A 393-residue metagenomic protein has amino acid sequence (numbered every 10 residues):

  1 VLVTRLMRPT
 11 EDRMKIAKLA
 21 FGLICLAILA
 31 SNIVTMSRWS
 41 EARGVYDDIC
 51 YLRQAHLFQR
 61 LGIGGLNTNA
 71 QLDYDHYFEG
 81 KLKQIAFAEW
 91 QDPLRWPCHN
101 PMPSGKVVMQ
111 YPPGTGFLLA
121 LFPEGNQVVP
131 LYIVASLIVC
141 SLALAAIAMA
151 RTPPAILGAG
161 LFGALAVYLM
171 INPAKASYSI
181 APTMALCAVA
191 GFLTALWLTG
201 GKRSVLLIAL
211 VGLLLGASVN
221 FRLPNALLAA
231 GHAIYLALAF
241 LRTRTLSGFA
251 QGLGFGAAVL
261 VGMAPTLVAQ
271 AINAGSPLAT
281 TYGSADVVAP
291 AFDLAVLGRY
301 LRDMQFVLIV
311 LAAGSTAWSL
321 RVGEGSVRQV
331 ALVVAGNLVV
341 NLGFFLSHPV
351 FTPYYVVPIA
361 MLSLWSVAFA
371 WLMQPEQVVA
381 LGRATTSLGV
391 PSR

Functional and structural regions predicted by a protein language model:
L2-R5, S136-I147, L236-R242, Q305-R328 (+2 more regions): Hydrophobic, aromatic-rich transmembrane alpha-helices and their immediate juxtamembrane boundary segments
M7, A150-P154, A190-I208, S218 (+1 more regions): Membrane-interface transmembrane helices that cradle and orient dolichyl/undecaprenyl
V34, N225, G231, L238-R242 (+1 more regions): Membrane-lumen/periplasm interface segments of specific transmembrane helices in polyprenyl phosphate-linked
R60-G114, L119-F122: Interfacial juxtamembrane loops and adjacent helix segments that form the catalytic/substrate-binding surfaces
V128-P153, A188-L193: Transmembrane-helix motifs of polytopic, lipid-linked glycan transferases
L144-Y168, M184-A185, K202-S204, R328 (+1 more regions): Transmembrane-helix signature of polytopic, membrane-embedded enzymes that assemble or transfer cell-envelope glycans
L161-L165, L206-R222, A233, V259-V261 (+1 more regions): Membrane-interface alpha helices of multi-pass inner-membrane proteins
N172-T183, P224, T352-P353: Short acidic/glycine- and proline-prone juxtamembrane loop motifs at membrane-interface regions of multi-pass membrane
